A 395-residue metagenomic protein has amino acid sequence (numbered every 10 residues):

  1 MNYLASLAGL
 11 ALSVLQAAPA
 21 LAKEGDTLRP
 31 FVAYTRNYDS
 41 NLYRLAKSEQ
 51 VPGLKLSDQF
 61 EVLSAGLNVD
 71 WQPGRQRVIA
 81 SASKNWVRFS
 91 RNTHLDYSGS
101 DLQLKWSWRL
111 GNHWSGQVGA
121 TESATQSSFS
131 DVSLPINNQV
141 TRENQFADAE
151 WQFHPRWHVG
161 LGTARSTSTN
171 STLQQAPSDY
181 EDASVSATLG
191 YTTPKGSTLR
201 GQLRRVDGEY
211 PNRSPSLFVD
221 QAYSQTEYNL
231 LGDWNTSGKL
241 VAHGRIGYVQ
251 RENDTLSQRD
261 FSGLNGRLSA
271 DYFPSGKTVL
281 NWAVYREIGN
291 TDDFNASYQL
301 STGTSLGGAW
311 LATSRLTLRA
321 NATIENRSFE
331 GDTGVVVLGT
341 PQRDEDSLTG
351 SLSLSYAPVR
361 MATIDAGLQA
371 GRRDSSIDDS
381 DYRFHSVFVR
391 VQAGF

Functional and structural regions predicted by a protein language model:
M1-G25: Cleavable N-terminal export/targeting peptides
L21-F395: Gram-negative and organellar
